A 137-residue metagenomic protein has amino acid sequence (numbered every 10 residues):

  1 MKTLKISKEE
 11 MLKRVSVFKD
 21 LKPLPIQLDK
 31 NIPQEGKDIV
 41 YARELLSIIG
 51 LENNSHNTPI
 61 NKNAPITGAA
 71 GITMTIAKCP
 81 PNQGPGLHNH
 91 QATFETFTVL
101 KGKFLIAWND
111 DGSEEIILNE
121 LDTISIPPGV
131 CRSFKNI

Functional and structural regions predicted by a protein language model:
M1-G71: A short, N-terminal "cap"/entry segment at the start of jelly-roll beta-barrel domains of the cupin/DSBH fold
N53-K62, T73-H90: Conserved short histidine dyad/triad with adjacent acidic residue
N57, P65, Q83, D111-E115 (+1 more regions): Low-complexity, flexible helical/coil segments
I66-T73, H90-T96: Alpha-helix initiation and capping sites
M74-K78, T96, E115, T123-S125: Conserved hydrophobic/aromatic beta-strand scaffold that supports enzyme active sites
P80-N82, L118-I137: Conserved metal-binding segment of the jelly-roll/cupin
G84-L87, A92-E120, V130: A short beta-strand-loop-beta hairpin characteristic of the jelly-roll/cupin
